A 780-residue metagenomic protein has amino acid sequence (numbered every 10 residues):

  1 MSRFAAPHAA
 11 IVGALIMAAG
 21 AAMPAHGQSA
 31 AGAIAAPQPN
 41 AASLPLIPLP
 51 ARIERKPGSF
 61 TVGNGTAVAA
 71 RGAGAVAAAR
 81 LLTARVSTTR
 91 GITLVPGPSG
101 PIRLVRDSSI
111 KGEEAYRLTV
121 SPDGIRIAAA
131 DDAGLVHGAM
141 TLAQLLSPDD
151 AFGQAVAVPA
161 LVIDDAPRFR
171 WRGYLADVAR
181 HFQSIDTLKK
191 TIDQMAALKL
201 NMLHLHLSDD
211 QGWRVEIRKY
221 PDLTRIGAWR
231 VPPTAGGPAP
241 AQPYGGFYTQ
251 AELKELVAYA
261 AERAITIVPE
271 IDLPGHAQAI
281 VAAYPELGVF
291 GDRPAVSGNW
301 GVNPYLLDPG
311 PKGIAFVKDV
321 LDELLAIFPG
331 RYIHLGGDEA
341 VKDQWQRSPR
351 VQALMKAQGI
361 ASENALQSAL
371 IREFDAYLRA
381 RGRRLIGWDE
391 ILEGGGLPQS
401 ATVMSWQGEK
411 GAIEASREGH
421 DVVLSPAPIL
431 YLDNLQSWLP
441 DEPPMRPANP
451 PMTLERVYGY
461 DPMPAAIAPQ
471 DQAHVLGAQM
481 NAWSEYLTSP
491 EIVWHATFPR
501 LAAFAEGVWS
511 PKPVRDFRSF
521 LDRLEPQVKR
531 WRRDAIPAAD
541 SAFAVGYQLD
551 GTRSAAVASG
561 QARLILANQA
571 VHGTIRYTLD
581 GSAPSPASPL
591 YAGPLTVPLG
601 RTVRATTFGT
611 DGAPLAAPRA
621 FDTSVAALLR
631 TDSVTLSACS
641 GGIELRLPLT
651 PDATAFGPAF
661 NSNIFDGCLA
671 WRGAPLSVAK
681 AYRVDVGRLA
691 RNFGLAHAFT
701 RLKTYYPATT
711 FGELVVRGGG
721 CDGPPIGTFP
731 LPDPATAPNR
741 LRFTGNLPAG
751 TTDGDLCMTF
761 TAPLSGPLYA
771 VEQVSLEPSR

Functional and structural regions predicted by a protein language model:
H8-G20: Bacterial N-terminal signal peptides
Q28-W171, Y458, I492, A496 (+3 more regions): Contiguous, structured surface segment used for ligand recognition
A69, R515-D652, A690-A698, D722: Short, compositionally stereotyped local motifs that mark structural "simplifiers"
K111-Y332, E373, Y377, Q479-M480: Feature activates predominantly on carbohydrate-active enzymes
A179, S208-G212, D272-H276, D338-A340 (+4 more regions): Active-site beta-loop-alpha junctions enriched in small/polar residues
I280, P285-E286, A295-G298, V302-S400 (+1 more regions): Active-site neighborhood of glycoside hydrolase catalytic domains
L385-E390, G395-A401, Q407-Q561: Flexible, acidic glycine-rich loops studded with aromatic residues
P618-R780: Extracytoplasmic
